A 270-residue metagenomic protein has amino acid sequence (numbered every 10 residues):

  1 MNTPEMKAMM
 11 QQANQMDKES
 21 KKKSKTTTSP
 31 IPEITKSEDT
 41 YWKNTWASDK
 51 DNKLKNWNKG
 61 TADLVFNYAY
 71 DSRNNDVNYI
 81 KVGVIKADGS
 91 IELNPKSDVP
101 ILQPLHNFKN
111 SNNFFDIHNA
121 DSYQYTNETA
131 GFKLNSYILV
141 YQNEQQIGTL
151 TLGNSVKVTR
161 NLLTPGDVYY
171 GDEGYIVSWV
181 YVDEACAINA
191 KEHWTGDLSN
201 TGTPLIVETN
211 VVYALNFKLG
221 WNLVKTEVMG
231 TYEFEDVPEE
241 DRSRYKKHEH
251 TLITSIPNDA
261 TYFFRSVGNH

Functional and structural regions predicted by a protein language model:
M1-T35, N269-H270: Sec-dependent signal peptide cleavage junction
S29-A47, A87-L93: Acidic, serine/threonine-rich, charge-biased low-complexity segments in large eukaryotic scaffold/adaptor proteins
Y41-D76: Short, ordered, surface-exposed loop/turn motifs in non-cytosolic proteins
A62-L64, K81-S97: Glycine-centered loop-to-beta-strand initiation motif
N75-V84, I147, V212: Local beta-strand/beta-hairpin segments that build beta-sheet-rich folds
I85-K86, D172, I256: Short, ordered beta-strand-loop transition motifs
K96-L198: Long, low-complexity intrinsically disordered regions in eukaryotic proteins
I176-H270: Extracytoplasmic cysteine-anchoring/structural motifs
